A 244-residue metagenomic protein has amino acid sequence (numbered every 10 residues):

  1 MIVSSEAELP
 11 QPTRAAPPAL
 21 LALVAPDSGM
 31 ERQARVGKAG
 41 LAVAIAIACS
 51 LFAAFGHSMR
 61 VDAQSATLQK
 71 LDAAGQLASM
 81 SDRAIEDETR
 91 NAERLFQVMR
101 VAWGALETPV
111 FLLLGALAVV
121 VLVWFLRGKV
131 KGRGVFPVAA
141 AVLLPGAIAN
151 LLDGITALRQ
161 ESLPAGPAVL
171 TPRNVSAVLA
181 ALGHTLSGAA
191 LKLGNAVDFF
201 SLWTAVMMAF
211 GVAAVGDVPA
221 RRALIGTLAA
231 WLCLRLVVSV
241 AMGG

Functional and structural regions predicted by a protein language model:
M1-F96: N-terminal juxtamembrane cytosolic/stromal segments of multi-pass membrane proteins
E31-C49, R133-L144, R221-L228: Alpha-helical transmembrane segments and their helix-start/interface "positive-inside/aromatic belt" motifs in integral
V43-L51, V110-A118, S201-T204: Hydrophobic alpha-helical transmembrane segments of multi-pass integral membrane proteins
L68, A116-R127, S176, A213-D217: Juxtamembrane interface at the ends
L77-V98, L170-A190: Interfacial loop/helix-cap signal at membrane boundaries in integral membrane proteins
E88-F111, A189-L202, V206, F210: Individual transmembrane alpha-helix segments
M99-V110, L114-P172: Alpha-helical transmembrane segments with an aromatic anchor "belt"
A141-G244: Hydrophobic alpha-helical transmembrane segments and adjacent short intramembrane/lumenal linkers of inner/organellar
